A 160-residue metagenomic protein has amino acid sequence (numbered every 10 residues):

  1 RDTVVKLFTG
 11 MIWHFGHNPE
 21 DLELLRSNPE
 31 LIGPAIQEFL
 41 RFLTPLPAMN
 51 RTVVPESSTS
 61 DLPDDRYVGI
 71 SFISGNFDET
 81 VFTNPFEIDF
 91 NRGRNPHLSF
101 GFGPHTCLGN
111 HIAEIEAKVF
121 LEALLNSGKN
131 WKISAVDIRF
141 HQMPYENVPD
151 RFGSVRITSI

Functional and structural regions predicted by a protein language model:
R1-I160: Cytochrome P450
